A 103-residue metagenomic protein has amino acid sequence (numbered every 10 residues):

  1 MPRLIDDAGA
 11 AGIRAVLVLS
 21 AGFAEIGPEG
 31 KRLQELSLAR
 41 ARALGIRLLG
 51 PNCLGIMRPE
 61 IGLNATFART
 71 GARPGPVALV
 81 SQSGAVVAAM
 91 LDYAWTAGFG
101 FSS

Functional and structural regions predicted by a protein language model:
M1-I26: Rossmann-fold NAD(P) dinucleotide-binding segment
M1-L4, M57-P59, S83-M90: Short glycine/serine/threonine-rich phosphate/pyrophosphate-binding segments that cradle anionic phosphate groups
V16-V18, R42, R47-N52, M57-R58 (+2 more regions): General beta-strand structural signal in soluble alpha/beta enzymes
A21-G45: Rossmann-fold NAD(P)-binding glycine/threonine-rich loop
R47-R73, A94: Phosphate-binding beta-alpha-beta segment of Rossmann-like dinucleotide-binding domains, i.e., the NAD(P)
R69-S103: Short glycine-cluster motifs
